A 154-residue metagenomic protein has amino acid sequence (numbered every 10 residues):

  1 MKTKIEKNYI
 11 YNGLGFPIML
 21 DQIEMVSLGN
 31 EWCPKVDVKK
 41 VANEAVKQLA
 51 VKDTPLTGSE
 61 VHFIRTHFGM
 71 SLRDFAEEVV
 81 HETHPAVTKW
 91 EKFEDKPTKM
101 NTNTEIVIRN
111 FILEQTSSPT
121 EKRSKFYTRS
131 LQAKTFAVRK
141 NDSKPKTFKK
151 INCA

Functional and structural regions predicted by a protein language model:
M1-P55, S117-N152: N-terminal flexible/basic segments that precede or flank functional cores
T54-M70: Short, amphipathic alpha-helical "recognition" segments used to contact nucleic acids or chromatin
E60-V61, A86, V107: Short, hydrophobic/aromatic alpha-helical segments in well-folded domains
H67, S71, P85, D95 (+1 more regions): Extended, positively charged loop/linker patches that create polyanion-binding surfaces
F68, V79-V80: Core residues of bacterial helix-turn-helix
R73-E78: Short alpha-helical "recognition helix" segments of helix-turn-helix
V80-M100: Recognition helix of helix-turn-helix/homeodomain-like DNA-binding domains that insert into the DNA major groove
M100-T120: DNA major-groove recognition helix of helix-turn-helix/homeodomain DNA-binding modules
